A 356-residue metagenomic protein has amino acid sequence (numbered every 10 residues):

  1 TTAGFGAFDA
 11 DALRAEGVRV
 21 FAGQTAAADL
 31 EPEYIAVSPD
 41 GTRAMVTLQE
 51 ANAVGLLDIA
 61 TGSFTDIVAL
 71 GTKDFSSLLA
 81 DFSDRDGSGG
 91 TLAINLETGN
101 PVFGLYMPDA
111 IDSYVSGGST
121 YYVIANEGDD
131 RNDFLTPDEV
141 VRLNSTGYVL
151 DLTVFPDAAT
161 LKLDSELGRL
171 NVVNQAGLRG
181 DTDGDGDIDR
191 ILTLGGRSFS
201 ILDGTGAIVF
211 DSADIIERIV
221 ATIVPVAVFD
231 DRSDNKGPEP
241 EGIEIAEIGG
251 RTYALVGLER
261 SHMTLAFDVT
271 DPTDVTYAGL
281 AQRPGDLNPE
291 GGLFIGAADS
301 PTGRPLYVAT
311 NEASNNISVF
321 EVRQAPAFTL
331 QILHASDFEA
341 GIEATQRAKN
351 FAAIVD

Functional and structural regions predicted by a protein language model:
T1-A325, R347: Beta-sheet-rich non-transmembrane sensory/scaffold domains
T1-F8, R323-D356: N-terminal catalytic scaffold of extracellular/periplasmic and nuclease hydrolases that process anionic headgroups
